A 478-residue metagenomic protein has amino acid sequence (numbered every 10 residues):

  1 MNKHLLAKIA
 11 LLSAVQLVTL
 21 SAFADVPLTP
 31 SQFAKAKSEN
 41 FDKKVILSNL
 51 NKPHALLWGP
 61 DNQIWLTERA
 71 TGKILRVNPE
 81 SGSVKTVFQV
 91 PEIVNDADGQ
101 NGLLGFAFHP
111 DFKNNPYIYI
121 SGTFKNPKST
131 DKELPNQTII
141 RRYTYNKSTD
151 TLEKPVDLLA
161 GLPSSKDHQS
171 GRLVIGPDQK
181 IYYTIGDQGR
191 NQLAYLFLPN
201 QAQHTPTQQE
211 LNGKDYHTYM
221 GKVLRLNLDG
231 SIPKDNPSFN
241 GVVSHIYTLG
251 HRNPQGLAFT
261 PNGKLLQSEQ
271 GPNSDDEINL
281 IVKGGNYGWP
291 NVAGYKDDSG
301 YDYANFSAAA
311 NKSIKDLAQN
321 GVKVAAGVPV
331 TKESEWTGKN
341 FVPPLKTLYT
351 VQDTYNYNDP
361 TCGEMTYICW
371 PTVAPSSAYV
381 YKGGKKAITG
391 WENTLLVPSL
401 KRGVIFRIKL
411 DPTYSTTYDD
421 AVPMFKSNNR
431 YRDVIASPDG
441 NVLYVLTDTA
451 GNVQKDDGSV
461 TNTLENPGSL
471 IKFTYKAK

Functional and structural regions predicted by a protein language model:
M1-F23: Gram-negative bacterial Sec-dependent N-terminal signal peptides
L12, V18-S21, V77-E80, G327 (+1 more regions): Compositionally biased, intrinsically disordered low-complexity segments
Q16-T19, P27, P110, T331: N-terminal non-cleavable signal-anchor helices
D25-L193, G256-F259, G263-G271, P371-S415 (+2 more regions): Acidic, Gly/Ser/Thr-rich repeat motifs that build Ca2+-stabilized beta-propeller blades
V26-F33, N101-L103, D187-A421, N452-K455 (+2 more regions): Beta-propeller domain segments
I46, S244, M424: Short, flexible active-site loop motifs that bind/organize anionic cofactors or intermediates
H251, T417-P438: Conserved blade-ending motifs and adjacent loop-strand segments that build the rim/top face of beta-propeller domains
